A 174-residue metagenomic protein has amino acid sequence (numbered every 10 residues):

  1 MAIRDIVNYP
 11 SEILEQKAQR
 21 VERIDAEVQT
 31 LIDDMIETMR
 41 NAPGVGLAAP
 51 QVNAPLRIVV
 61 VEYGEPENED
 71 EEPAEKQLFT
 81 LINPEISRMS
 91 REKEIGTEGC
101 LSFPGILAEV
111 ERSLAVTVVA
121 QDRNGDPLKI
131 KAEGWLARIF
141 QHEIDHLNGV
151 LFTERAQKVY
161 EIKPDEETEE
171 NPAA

Functional and structural regions predicted by a protein language model:
M1-Q141, H146-A174: Active-site rim/adjacent substrate-binding subdomains
